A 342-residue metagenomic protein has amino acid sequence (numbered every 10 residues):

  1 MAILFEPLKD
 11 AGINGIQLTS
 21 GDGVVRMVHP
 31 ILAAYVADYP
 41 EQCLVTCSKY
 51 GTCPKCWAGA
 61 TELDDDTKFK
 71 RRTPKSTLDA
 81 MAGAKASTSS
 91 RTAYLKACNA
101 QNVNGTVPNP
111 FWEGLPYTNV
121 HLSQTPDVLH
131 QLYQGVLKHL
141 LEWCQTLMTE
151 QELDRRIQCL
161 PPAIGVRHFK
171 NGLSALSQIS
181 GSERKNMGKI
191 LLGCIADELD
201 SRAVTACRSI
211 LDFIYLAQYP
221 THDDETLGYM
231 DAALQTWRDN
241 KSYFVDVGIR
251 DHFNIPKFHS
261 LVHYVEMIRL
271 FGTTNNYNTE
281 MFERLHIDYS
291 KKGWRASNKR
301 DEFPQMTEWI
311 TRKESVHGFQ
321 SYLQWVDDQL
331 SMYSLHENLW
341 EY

Functional and structural regions predicted by a protein language model:
M1, K9-I190, A206, Q305: Domain-level detector for long, ordered catalytic/regulatory cores in large eukaryotic signaling and trafficking
M1-N14, E314, Q320-D327: Compact, glycine/acidic-enriched structural inserts
P7-D10, N14, G59, D197 (+2 more regions): A structural signal for alpha-helix termini and helix-coil/disorder junctions
A84, D127-Y342: Terminal interaction-prone segments of large eukaryotic proteins
